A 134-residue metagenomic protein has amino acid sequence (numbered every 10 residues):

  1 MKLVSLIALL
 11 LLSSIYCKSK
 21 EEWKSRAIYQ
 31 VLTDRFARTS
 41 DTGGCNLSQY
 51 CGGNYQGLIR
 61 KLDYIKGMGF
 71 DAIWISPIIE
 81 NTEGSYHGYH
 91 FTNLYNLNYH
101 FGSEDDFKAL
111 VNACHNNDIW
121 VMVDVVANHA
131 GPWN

Functional and structural regions predicted by a protein language model:
K2-C17: Cleavable N-terminal signal peptides of Sec/SRP-targeted secreted and luminal proteins
C17-W120, N128-A130: N-terminal structural segment of carbohydrate-active enzymes
